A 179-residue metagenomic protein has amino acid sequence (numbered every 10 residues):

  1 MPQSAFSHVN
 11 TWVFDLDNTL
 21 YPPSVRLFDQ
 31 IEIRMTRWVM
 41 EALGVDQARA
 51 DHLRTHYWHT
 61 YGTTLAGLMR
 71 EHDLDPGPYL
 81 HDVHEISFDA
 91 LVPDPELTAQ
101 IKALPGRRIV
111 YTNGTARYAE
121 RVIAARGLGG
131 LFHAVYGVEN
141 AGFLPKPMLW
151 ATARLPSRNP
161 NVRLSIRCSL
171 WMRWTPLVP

Functional and structural regions predicted by a protein language model:
S4-F14, T19-E96, R117: N-terminal helical cap/lid subdomain that shapes the substrate entry/recognition surface in HAD-like hydrolases
A5-S7, L104-G106, R158-V162: Glycine-rich phosphate-binding loop signature in dinucleotide/nucleotide-binding domains
W12, P78-V92, L97-R126, F132-V138: Substrate-recognition element of Asp-dependent hydrolases with the DxDx(T/V) motif
L27, H56-Y57, D89-V92, Y111 (+2 more regions): Residues that cap or flank secondary-structure elements
I109, A116-V178: Substrate-recognition "cap/lid" segment bordering the active-site pocket of phosphatases
